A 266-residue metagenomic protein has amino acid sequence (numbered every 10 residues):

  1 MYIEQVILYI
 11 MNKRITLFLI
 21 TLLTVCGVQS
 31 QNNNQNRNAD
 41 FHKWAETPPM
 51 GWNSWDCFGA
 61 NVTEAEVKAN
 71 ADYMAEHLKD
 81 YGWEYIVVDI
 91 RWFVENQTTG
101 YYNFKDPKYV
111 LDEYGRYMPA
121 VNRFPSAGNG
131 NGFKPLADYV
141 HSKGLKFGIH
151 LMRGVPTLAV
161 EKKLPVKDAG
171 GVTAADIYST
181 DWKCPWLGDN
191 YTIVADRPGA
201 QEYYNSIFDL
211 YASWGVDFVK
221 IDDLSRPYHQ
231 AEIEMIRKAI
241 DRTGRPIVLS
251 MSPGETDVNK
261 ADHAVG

Functional and structural regions predicted by a protein language model:
M1-N34: Bacterial Sec-dependent N-terminal signal peptides
N32-K68, Y73, I247: N-terminal module-boundary/linker segments of secreted carbohydrate-active enzymes
N36-R37, N70-M74, G132-P135, E232-I236: Short alpha-helical segments and helix-capping/turn motifs at coil-helix boundaries
A75-Y139, K143-N205, D209-A212, V216-D223 (+1 more regions): Aromatic-lined carbohydrate-binding/catalytic grooves of carbohydrate-active enzymes
H150-M152, L158-V160, R237, P246-V248 (+1 more regions): Intrinsically disordered, low-complexity acidic segments that are enriched in bulky aromatics
P165-D168, R237-K238, G266: Short, hinge-like loop/turn segments at secondary-structure boundaries
D176-W182, A195-D196, E202, V248-G266: Glycan-recognition surfaces
I207-E255: Extracytoplasmic, non-cytosolic globular domains
